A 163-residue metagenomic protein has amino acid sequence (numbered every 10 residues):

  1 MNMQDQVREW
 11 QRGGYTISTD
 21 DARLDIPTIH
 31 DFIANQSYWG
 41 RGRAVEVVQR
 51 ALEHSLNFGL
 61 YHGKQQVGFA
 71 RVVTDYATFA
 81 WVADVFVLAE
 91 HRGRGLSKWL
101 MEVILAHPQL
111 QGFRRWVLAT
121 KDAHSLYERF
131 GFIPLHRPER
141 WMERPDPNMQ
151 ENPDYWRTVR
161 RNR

Functional and structural regions predicted by a protein language model:
N2-R43, P153-R163: Short amphipathic alpha-helix that is part of the acyltransferase structural core
D21, R43, K64, K121-D122: Short beta->alpha linker loops
R43-F86: A conserved beta-strand-loop-helix scaffold within acyl/acetyltransferase catalytic domains
G63-K64, E90-H91, P145-N148: Short loop segments at secondary-structure junctions
H91-L100: Conserved acetyl-CoA pyrophosphate-binding loop and the N-cap/start of the following alpha-helix in GNAT-like
L110-D146: Conserved active-site alpha-helix within GNAT-family acetyltransferase domains
